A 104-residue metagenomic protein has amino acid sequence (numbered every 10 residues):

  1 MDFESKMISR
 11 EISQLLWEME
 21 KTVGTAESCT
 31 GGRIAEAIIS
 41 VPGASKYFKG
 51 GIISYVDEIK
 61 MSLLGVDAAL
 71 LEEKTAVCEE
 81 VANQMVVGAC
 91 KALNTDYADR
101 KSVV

Functional and structural regions predicted by a protein language model:
M1-V104: Short alpha-helical segments enriched in small residues
